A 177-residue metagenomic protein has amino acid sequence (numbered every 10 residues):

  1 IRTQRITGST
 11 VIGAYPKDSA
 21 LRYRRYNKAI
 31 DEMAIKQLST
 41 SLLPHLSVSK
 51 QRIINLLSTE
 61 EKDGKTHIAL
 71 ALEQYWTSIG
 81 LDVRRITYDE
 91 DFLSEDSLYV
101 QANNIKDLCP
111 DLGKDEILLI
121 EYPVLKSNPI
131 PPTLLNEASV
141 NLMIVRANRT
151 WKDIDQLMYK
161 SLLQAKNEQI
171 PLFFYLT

Functional and structural regions predicted by a protein language model:
I1-D82, Y88-Y99, R149-T177: Short boundary/hinge segments that flank catalytic cores
R5-I6, V100-T177: Conserved catalytic-core segment of NTP-binding enzymes
